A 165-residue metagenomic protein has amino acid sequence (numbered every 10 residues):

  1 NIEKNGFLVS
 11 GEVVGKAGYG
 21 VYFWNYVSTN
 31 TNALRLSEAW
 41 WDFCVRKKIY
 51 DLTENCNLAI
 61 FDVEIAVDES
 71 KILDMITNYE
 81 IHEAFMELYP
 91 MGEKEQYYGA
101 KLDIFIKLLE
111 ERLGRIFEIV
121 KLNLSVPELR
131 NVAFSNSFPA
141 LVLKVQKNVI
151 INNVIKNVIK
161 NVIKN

Functional and structural regions predicted by a protein language model:
N1-G18: ADP-ribose/NAD+-binding catalytic cleft of ART/PARP-like enzymes
K4, K47, T53-N165: Active-site and NAD+-binding cores of ADP-ribose-processing enzymes
A17-Y19, R35-L36, L129: Alpha-helical structural elements
G18-V21, L58: Short, surface-exposed beta-edge/turn micro-motifs
F23-N25: Short hydrophobic/aromatic beta-strand micro-patches that form the beta-sheet surface supporting nucleotide- or nucleic
S28-I49: Short active-site loop/helix that positions an aromatic residue
